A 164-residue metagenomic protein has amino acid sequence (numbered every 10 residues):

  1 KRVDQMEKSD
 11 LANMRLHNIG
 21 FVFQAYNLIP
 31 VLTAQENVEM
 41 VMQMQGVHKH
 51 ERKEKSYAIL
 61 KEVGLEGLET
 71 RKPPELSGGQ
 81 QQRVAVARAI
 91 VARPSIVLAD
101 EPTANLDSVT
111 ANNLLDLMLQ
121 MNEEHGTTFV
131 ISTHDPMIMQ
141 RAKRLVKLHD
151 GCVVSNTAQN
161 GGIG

Functional and structural regions predicted by a protein language model:
K1-R141, L145: ABC family nucleotide-binding domain
R144, C152-G164: Conserved beta-strand-loop-alpha-helix hinge in the C-terminal portion of ABC ATPase nucleotide-binding domains
